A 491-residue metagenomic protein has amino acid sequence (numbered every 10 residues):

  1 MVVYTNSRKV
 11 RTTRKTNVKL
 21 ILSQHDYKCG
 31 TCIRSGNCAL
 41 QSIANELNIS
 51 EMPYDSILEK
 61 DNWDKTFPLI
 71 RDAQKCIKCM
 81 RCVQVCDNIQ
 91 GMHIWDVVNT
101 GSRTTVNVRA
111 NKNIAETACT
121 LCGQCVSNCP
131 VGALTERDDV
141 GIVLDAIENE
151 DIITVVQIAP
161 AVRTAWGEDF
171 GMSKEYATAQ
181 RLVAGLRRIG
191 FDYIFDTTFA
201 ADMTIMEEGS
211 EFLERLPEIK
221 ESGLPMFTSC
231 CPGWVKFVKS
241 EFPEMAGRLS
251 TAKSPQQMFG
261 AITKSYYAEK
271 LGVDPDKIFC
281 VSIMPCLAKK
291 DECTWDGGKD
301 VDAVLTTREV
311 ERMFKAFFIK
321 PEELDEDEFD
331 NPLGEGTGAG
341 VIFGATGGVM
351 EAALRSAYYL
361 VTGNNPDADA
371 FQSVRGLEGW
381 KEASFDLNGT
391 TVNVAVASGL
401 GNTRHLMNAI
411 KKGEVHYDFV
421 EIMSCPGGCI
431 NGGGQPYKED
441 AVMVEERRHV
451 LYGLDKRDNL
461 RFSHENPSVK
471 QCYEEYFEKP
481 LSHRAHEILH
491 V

Functional and structural regions predicted by a protein language model:
M1, V10, R14, E136-V491: Iron-sulfur-associated redox domains of electron-transfer enzymes in respiratory and anaerobic energy metabolism
M1-L121, S127, L134-N149, I153: Fe-S ferredoxin-like electron-transfer domains and their immediately adjacent linker/connector regions across
